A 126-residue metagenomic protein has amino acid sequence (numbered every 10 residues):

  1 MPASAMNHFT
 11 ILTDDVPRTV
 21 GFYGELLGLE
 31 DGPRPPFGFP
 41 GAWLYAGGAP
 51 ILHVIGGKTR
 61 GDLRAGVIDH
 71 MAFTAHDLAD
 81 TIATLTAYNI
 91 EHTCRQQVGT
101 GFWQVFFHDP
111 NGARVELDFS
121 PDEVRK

Functional and structural regions predicted by a protein language model:
M1-P17, G48, I68-M71, E123-K126: N-terminal beta-strand motif that seeds the catalytic metal site of vicinal oxygen chelate
P2, G32, T86-K126: Vicinal oxygen chelate
A5, G38, V67, G101: Exposed loop/turn and edge beta-strand positions of beta-sandwich/beta-sheet ligand-binding modules
L12-I51: Core segments of cupin and vicinal oxygen chelate
R18-F22, T84, N111: Structural preference for long, well-ordered alpha-helical segments within the folded cores of structured domains
P35-F37, G61, Q97-G99: A short beta-turn/loop motif at secondary-structure boundaries
L52-I55, E116-D118: Conserved beta-strand in the GNAT
R64, H70-L85: Mid-chain, well-packed structural core segment of small domains
